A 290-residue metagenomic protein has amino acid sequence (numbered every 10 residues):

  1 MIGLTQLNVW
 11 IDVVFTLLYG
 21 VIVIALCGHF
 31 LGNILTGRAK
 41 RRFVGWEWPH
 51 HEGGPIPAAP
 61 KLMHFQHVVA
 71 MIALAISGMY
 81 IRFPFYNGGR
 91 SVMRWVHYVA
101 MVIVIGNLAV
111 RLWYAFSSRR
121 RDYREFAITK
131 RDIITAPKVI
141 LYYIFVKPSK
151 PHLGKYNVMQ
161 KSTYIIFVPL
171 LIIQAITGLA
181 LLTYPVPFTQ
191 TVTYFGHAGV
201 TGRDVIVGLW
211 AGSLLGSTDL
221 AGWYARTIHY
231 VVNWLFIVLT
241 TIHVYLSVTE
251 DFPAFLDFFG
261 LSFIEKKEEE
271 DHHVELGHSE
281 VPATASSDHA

Functional and structural regions predicted by a protein language model:
M1-A290: Membrane-embedded alpha-helical bundles that constitute the cytochrome b-like, heme-associated redox core of multi-pass
